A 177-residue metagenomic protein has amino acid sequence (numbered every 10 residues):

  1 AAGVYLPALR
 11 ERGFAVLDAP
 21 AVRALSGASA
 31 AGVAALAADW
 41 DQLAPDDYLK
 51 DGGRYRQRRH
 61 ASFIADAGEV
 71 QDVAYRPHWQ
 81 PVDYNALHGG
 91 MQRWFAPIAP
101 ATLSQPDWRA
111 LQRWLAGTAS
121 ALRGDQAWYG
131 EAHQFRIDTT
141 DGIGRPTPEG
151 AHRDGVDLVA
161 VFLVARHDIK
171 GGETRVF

Functional and structural regions predicted by a protein language model:
A1-A132, T139-I143, P148, F177: Fe(II)/2-oxoglutarate oxygenase catalytic core
A127-A132, D157-V159, G171: Extracellular structured ligand-interaction cores
H133-F135, V161, R175: Conserved hydrophobic/aromatic positions in well-ordered beta-strands
F135-T140, A165-H167: Short acidic/polar capping segments at secondary-structure boundaries
R153-I169: Short, conserved beta-strand element in jelly-roll/cupin
H167-F177: A short beta-strand-loop-beta hairpin characteristic of the jelly-roll/cupin
